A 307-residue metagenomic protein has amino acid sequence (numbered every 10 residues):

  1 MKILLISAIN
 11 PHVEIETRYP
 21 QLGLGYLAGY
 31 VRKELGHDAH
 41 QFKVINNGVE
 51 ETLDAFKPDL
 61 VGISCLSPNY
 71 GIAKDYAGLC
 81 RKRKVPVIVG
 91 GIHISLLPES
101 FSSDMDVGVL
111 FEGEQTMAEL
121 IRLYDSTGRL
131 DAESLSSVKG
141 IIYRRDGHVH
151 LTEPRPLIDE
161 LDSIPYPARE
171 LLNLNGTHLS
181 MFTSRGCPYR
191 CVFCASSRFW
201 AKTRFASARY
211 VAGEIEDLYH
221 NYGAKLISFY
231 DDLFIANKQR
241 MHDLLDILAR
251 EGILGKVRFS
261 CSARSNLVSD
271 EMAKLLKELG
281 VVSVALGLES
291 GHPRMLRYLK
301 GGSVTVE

Functional and structural regions predicted by a protein language model:
M1-L4, P11, V138, I142-T183: N-terminal [4Fe-4S]-dependent radical SAM core
I6, I45-G48, S64, F111 (+5 more regions): Conserved residues at the C-terminal ends of beta-strands
I9-H12, S67, L233, S265: Residue-level signal for short, function-critical loop segments
H12-L24: Glycine- and acidic-residue-enriched helix-capping/strand-helix junction motifs
P20, Y30-E34, A39-L157: Glycine-rich beta-alpha loop elements in corrinoid/cobalamin-binding modules across cobalamin-dependent enzymes
Y26, A39-Q41, R190-C194: N-terminal pre-core extensions flanking Radical SAM catalytic domains
D162-E307: Radical SAM [4Fe-4S] cluster-binding motif and immediate context
